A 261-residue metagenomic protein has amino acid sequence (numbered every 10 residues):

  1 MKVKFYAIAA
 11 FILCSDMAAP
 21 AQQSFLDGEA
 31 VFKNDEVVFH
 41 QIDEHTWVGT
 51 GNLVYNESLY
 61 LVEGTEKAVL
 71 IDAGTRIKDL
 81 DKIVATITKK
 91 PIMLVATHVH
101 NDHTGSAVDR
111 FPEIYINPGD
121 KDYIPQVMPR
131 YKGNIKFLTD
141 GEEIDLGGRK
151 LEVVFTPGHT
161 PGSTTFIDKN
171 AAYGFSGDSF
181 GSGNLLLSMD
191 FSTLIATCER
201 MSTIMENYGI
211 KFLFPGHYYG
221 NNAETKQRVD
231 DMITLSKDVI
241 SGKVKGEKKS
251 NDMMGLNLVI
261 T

Functional and structural regions predicted by a protein language model:
M1-Q22: Bacterial Sec-dependent N-terminal signal peptides
A21-F39: N-terminal low-complexity, Pro/Thr/Ser-rich intrinsically disordered segments that act as propeptides or flexible
K33-T86, T165-D178: Conserved beta-strand hairpin/beta-sheet module of binuclear metal-dependent hydrolase folds, prominently
I42-V48, G141, K150-E152: Short, hydrophobic/aromatic-rich segments at coil-to-beta transitions
W47, M93-V95, Y115, K136 (+3 more regions): Hydrophobic/aromatic beta-strand patches that form the interior of the parallel beta-sheet core in alpha/beta enzyme
A68-L70, R76, K150-P157, P161-D238: Metallo-beta-lactamase
R76-L146, D238-S241: Active-site HxH/HxHxD metal-binding segment of metal-dependent hydrolases
E247-T261: C-terminal regulatory/interaction regions
